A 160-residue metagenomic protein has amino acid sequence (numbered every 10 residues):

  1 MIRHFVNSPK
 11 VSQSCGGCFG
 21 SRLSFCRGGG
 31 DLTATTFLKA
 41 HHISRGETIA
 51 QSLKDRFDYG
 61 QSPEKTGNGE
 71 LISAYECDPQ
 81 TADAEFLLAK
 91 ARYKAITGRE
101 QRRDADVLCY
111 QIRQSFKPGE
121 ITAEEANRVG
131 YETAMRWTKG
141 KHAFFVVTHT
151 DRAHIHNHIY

Functional and structural regions predicted by a protein language model:
M1-Y160: N-terminal nicking endonuclease/strand-transfer module with a His-rich metal-binding environment and a catalytic Tyr
